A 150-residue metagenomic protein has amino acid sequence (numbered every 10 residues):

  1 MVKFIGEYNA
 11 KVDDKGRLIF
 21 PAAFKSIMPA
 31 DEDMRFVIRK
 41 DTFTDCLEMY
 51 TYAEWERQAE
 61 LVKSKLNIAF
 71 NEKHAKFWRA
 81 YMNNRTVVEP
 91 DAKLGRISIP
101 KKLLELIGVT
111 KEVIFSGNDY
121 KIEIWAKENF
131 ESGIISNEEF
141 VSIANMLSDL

Functional and structural regions predicted by a protein language model:
M1-Y8, D14-K15, A23-L94, K101-L150: Flexible "stalk/tail and boundary" regions
